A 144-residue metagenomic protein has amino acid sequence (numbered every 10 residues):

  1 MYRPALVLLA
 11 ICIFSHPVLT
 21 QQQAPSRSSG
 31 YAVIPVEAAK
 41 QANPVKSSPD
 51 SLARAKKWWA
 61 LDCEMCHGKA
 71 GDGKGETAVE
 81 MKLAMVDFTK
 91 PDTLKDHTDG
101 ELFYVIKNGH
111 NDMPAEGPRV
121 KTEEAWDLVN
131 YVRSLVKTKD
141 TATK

Functional and structural regions predicted by a protein language model:
M1-P4: Positively charged n-region of N-terminal signal peptides that target proteins for export
V7-H16: Bacterial N-terminal signal peptides
T20-R27, V79, V86, V105-L135 (+1 more regions): Axial heme c-ligation environment in periplasmic c-type cytochrome domains
S26-W58, T143-K144: Electrostatic cytochrome c docking/interface patches
A32-I34, E76-M81: Short, flexible, mixed-charge acidic loops at enzyme active sites
V45-S48, L52, K56, K95 (+3 more regions): Solvent-exposed, acidic/flexible segments
P49-D72, L102-N108: Sequence/structural segment immediately N-terminal to covalent heme-attachment motifs in c-type and related
V86-F88, D92-T93: Short proline-rich PxxP-based motifs
